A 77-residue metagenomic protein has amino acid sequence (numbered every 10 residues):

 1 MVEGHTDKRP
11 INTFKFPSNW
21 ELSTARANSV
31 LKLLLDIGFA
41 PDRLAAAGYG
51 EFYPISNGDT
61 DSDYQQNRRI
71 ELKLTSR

Functional and structural regions predicted by a protein language model:
H5-R77: Periplasmic OmpA-like peptidoglycan-binding domain that tethers envelope proteins to the cell wall
